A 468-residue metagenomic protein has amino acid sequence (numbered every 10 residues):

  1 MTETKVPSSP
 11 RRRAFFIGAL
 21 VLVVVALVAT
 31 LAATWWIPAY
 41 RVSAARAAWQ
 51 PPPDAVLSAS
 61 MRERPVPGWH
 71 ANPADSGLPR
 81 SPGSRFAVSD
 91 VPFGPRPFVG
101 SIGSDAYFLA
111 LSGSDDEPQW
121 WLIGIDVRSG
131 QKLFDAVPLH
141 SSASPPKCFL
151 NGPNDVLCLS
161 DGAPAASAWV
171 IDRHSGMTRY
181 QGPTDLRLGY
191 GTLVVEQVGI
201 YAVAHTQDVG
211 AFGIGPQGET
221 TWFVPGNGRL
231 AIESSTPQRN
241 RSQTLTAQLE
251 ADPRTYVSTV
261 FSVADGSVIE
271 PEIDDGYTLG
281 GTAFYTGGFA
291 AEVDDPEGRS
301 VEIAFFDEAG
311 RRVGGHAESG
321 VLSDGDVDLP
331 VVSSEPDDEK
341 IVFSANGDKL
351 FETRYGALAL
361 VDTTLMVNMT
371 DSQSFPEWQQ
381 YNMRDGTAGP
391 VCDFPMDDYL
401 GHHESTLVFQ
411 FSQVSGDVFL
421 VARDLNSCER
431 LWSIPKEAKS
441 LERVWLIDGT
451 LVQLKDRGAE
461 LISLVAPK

Functional and structural regions predicted by a protein language model:
M1-F15: Terminal targeting segments of Actinobacterial cell-envelope proteins
I17-T34: Hydrophobic membrane-insertion alpha-helices, especially the h-region of bacterial N-terminal signal peptides
A33-G100, Y107-S142, M177-L186, F212 (+8 more regions): Aromatic (tryptophan-biased) beta-strands that constitute blades/sheets of beta-rich domains
D90-G103, P138-P153, P183-V198, P225-Q243 (+5 more regions): Repeated scaffold domains used in trafficking and secretory/extracellular systems, primarily beta-propellers
D116-L122, A163-W169, Q207-G213, A251-V260 (+5 more regions): Structural motif
W121-Y201: Non-cytosolic head/periplasmic domains of membrane-anchored proteins
T353-L425: Loop/turn-rich, solvent-exposed surfaces of beta-rich toroidal or solenoidal domains
C428-K468: Blade-level signature of beta-propeller repeat domains, shared across WD40, Kelch, NHL, RCC1 and BNR/Asp-box propellers
